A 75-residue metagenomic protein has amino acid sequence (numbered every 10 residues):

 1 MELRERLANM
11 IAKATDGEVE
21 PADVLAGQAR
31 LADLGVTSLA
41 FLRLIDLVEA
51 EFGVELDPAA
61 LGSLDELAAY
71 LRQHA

Functional and structural regions predicted by a protein language model:
M1-A75: Phosphopantetheine-dependent thiolation modules in NRPS/PKS and related acyl-activating systems
